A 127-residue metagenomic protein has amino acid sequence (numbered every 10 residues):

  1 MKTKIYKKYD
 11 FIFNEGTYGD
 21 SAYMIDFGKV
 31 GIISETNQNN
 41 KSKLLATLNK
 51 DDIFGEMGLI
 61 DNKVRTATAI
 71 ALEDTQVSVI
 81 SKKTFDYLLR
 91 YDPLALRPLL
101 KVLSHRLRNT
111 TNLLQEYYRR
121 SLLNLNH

Functional and structural regions predicted by a protein language model:
M1-I33: Regulatory nucleotide-sensing modules
F11, L45-L100: Cyclic-nucleotide recognition modules
E15, F27-V30, K50, F54 (+1 more regions): Short glycine-rich loop/turn motifs that provide flexible caps or phosphate-binding loops at active sites
T17, E35-N37, L59, K82: Surface loops and adjacent helix of pleckstrin homology
Y18-G19, S42, K63: Exposed loop/turn and edge beta-strand positions of beta-sandwich/beta-sheet ligand-binding modules
V30-K43: A short beta-strand-loop-beta hairpin characteristic of the jelly-roll/cupin
F85-S121: A small-molecule sensor/coupling module
S121-H127: Short acidic DE-rich linear segments
